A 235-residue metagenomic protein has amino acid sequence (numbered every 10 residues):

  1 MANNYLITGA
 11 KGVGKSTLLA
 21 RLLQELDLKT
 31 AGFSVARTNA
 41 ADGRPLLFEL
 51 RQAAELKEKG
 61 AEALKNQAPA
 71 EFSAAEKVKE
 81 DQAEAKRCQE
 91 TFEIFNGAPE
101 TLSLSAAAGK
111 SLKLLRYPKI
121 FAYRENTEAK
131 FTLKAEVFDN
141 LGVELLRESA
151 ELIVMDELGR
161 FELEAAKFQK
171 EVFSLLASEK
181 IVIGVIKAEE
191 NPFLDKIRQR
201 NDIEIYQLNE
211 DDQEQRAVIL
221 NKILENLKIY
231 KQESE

Functional and structural regions predicted by a protein language model:
A2-N4: Extreme N-terminal starter segment of soluble prokaryotic enzymes
I7: Hydrophobic anchor at the beta1->P-loop junction of P-loop NTPases
K11: The conserved Walker
K15: Conserved lysine of the Walker
L18: Hydrophobic positions on the alpha1 helix immediately C-terminal to the Walker A/P-loop
L23-E71, E76-E128: N-terminal phosphate/diphosphate-binding loop that engages ATP/GTP or pyrophosphate donors across diverse enzyme folds
A108-S111, Y123-K167, F173: Phosphate-binding/switch loop-helix module in NTP-utilizing enzymes
L145, G159-E235: Replace "adjacent to P-loop NTPase cores in ATP/GTP-dependent enzymes" with "adjacent to NTP-binding cores
